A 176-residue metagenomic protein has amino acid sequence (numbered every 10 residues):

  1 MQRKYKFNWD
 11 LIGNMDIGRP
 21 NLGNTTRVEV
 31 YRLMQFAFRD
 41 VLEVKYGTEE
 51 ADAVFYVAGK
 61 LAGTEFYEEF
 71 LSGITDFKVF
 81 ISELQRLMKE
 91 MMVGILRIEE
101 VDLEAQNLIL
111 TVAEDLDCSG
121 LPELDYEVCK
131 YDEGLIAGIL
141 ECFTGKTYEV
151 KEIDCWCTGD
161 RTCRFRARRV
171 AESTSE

Functional and structural regions predicted by a protein language model:
M1-I109, D115-K130, D154-E176: N-terminal accessory segment detector
T48, G145-K146: Short, well-ordered coil loops that connect the C-terminus of an alpha-helix to the N-terminus of a beta-strand
K130-G145: Active-site helix/loop of acyl-thioester processing domains in fatty-acid/polyketide metabolism, spanning hotdog-fold
K146-C155: Low-complexity, intrinsically disordered Gly/Pro/Thr-rich segments
